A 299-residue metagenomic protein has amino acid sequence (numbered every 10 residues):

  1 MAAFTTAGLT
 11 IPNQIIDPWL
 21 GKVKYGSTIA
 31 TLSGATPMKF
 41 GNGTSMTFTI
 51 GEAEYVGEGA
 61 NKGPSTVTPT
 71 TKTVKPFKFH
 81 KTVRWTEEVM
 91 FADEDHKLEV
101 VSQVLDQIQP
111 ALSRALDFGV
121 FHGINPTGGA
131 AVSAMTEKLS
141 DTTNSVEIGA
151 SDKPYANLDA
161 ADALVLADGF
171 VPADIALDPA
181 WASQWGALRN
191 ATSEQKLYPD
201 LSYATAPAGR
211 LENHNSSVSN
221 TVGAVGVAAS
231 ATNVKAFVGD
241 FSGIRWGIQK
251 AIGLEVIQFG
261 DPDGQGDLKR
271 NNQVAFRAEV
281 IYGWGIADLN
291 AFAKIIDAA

Functional and structural regions predicted by a protein language model:
A2-P18, E88-D95, S113-V120, G283-I286: Short, Lys/Arg-rich flexible segments
A2-T82, A291: Assembly/oligomerization interface modules of large self-assembling protein complexes
G43, T49-G51, T86, D178-A180 (+2 more regions): Structured loops at beta-to-helix junctions and adjacent beta-edge loops in soluble globular domains
T44-M46, K81, D168-L177, E212-H214 (+2 more regions): Structural beta-strand/beta-sheet cores of well-ordered domains, especially the beta-sheet scaffolds that support
Y55-V56, D93-E94, Q184-A187, W246 (+1 more regions): Short helix/loop capping segments that flank catalytic or ligand/cofactor-binding pockets
R84-A167, K294-A299: Alpha-helical scaffold segments that mediate packing/assembly in large oligomeric complexes
E147-Q258, G264-D267: Extended oligomerization regions of viral-like shell subunits
F241, F259-A299: Extended, compositionally biased alpha-helical segments that mediate assembly or anchoring
